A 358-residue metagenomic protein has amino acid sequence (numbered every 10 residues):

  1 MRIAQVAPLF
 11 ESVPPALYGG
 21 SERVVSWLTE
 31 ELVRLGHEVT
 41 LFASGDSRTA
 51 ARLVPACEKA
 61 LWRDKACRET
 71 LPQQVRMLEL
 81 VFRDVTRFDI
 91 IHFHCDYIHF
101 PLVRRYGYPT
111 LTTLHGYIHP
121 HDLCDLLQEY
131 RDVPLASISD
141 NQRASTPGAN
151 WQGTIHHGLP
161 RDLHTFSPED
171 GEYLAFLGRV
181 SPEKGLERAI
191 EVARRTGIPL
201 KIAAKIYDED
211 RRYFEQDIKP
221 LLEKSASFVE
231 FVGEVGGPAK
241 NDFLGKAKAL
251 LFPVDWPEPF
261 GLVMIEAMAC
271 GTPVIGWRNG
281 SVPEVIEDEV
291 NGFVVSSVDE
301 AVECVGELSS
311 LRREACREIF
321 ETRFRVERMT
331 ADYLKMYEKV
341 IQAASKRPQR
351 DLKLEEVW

Functional and structural regions predicted by a protein language model:
M1-W358: Catalytic cores of nucleotide-sugar-dependent glycosyltransferases that transfer UDP/GDP/TDP-activated
